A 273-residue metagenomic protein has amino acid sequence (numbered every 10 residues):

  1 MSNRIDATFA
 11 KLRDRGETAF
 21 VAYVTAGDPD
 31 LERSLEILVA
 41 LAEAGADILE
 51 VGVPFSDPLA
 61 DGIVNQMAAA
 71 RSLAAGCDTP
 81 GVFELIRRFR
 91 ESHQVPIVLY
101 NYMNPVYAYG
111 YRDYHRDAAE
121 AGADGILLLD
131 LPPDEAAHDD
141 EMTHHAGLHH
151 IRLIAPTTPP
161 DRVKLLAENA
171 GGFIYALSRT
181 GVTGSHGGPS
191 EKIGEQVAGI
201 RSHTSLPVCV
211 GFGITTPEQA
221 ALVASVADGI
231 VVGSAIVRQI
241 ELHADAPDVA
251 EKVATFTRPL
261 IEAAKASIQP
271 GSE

Functional and structural regions predicted by a protein language model:
S2-L12, L31, D57-M67, A74-R87 (+6 more regions): Active-site-adjacent beta->alpha loops and helix N-cap segments on the catalytic face of soluble alpha/beta enzymes
R15-V21, S92-Y102, T143-I154, R201-F212: Short beta-strand/loop segments at the ligand-binding rim of alpha/beta enzyme cores
F20-S34, V98-G110, H149-T158, H186: Active-site mouth loops of central-metabolism enzymes
A22, L41, G52, A118 (+3 more regions): Conserved, mostly hydrophobic/aromatic
L31-L41, T158-E168, V210, I214-I230: Catalytic cores of alpha/beta
I37, A42-A44, I48, V53-F55 (+3 more regions): Active-site beta->alpha loop and helix N-cap motifs at the rims of alpha/beta catalytic domains
A46-S56, A123-L127, P132, I174-G184 (+2 more regions): Glycine-rich phosphate-binding active-site loops on the catalytic face of alpha/beta enzymes
Q196-L206, T215-S225, G229-E273: Alpha/beta catalytic cores of nucleotide-metabolism and tRNA/nucleoside-modifying enzymes
